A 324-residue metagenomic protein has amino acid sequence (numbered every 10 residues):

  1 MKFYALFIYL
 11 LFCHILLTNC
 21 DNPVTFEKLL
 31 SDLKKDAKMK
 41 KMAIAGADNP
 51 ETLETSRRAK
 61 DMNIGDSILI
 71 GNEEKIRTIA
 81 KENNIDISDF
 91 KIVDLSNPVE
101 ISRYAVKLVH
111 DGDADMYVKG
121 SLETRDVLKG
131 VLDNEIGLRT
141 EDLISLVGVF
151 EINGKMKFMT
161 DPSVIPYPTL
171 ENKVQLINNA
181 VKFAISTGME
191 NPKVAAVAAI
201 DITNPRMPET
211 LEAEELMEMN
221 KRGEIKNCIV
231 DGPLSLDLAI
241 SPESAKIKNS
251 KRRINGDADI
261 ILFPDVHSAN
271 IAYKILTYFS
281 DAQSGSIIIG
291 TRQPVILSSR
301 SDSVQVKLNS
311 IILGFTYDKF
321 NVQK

Functional and structural regions predicted by a protein language model:
M1-C20: Classical Sec-dependent N-terminal signal peptides that target proteins to the secretory pathway
D21-I254, D259-K324: Anion-binding alpha/beta catalytic cores of soluble intermediary-metabolism enzymes, centered on
